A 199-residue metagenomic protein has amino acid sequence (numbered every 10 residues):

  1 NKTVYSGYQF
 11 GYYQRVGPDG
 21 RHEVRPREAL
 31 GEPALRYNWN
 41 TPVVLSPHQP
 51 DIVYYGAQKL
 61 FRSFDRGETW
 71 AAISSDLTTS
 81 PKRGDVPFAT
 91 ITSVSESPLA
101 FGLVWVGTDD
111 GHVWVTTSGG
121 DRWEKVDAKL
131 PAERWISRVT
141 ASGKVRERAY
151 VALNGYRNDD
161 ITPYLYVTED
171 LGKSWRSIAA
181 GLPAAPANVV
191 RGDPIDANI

Functional and structural regions predicted by a protein language model:
N1-I199: Beta-propeller blade termini and top-face loops
